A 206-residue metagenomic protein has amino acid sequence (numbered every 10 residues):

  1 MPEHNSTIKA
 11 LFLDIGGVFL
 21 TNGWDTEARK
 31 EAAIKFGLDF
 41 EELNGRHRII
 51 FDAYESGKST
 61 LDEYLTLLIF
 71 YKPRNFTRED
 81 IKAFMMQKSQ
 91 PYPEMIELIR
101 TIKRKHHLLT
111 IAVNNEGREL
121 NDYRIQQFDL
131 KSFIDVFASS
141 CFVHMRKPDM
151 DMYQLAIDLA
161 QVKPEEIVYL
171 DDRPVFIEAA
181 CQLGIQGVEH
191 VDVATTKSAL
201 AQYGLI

Functional and structural regions predicted by a protein language model:
P2-R46, Q182-L183: Active-site neighborhood of HAD-like aspartate-dependent phosphohydrolases
D14-G17, G57, A112, F137 (+1 more regions): Generic structural signal for small/hydrophobic residues in well-ordered secondary structure, especially within
F51-I96: Metal-dependent phosphoesterase signature
E79-I111, D122, M150: Short, acidic loop-to-helix structural element flanking the phosphoryl-transfer center in phosphate-processing enzymes
I99-R104, I157, I177, C181: Surface-exposed amphipathic alpha-helices with a cationic face
R118-I167: Substrate-recognition "cap/lid" segment bordering the active-site pocket of phosphatases
M152, D172-I185: Acidic, divalent-metal-coordinating active-site segment for phosphoryl/phosphodiester hydrolysis, typified by short
C181-G187, V193-I206: C-terminal cap/substrate-recognition subdomain and adjoining C-terminal extension of metal-dependent phosphatase-like
